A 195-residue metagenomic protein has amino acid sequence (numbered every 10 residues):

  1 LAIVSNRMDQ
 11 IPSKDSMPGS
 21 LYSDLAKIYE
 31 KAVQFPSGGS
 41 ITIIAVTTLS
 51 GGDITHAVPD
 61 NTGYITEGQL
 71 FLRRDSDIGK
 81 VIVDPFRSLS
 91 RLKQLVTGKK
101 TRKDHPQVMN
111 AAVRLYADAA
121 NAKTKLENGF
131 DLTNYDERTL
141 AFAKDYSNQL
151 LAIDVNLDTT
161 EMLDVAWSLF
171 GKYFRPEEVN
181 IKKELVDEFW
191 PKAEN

Functional and structural regions predicted by a protein language model:
L1-N195: P-loop NTPase catalytic core
